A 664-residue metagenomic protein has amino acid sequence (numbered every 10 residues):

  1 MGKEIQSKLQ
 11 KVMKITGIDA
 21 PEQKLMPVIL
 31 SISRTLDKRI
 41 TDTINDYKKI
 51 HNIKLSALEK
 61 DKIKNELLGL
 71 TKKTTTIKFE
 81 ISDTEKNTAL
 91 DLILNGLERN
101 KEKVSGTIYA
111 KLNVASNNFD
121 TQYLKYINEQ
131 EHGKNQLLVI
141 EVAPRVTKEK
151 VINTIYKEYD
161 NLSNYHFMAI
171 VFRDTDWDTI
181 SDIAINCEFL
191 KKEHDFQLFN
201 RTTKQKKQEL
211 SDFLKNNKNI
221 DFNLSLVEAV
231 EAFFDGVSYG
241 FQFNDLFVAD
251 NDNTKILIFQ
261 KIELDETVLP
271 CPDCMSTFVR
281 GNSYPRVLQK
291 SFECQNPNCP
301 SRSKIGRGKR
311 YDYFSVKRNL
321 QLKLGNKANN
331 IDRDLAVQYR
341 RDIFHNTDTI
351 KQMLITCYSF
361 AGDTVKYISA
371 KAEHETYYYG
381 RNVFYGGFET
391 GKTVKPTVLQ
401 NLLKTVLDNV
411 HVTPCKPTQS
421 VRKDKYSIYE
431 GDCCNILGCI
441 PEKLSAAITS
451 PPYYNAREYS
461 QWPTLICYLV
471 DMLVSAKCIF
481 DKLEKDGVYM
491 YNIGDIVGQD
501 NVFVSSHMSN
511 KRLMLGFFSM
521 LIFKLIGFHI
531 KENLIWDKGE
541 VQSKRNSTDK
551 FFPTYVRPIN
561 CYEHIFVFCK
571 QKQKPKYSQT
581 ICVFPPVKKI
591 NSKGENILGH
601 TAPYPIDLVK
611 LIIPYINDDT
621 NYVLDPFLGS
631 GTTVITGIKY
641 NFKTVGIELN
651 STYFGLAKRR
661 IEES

Functional and structural regions predicted by a protein language model:
M1-G655: Core catalytic lobe of class I
F654, K658-S664: C-terminal helical cap(s) of enzyme catalytic domains, especially alpha/beta-barrels
